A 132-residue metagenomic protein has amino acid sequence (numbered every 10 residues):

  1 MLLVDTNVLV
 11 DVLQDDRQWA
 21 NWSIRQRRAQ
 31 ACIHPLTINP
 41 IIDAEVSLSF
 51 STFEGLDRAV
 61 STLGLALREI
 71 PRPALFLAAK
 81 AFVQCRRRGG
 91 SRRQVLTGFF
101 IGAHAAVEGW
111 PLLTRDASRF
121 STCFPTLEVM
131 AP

Functional and structural regions predicted by a protein language model:
M1, G102-P132: Acidic, PIN/NYN-like endoribonuclease modules and their adjacent C-terminal/linker elements
M1-I38, L48-A59, M130: Short, well-structured N-terminal submotif of metal-dependent ribonuclease cores
L2, P35-T37, G64-E69, P111: Short loop->beta-strand "edge-of-pocket" segments that line small-molecule binding or catalytic clefts across diverse
T6, P40, T97-F99, A117: Conserved glycosyltransferase catalytic-site signature
L13-D16, E45, R88-R92: Short, flexible loop segments at the rims of nucleotide/cofactor-binding pockets, characterized by
A20, D43, F53-L56, L75-A79 (+1 more regions): A general structural signal for well-ordered alpha-helical segments in protein cores
A66-R115: Active-site neighborhoods of divalent-metal-dependent phosphate/nucleic-acid chemistry enzymes
